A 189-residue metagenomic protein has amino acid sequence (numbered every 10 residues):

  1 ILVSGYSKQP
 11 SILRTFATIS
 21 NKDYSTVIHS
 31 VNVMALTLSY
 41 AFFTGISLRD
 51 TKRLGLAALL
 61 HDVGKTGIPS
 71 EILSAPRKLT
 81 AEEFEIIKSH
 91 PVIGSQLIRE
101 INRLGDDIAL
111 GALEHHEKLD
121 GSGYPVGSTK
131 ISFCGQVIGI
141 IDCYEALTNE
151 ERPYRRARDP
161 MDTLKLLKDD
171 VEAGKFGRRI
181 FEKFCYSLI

Functional and structural regions predicted by a protein language model:
I1-I189: Histidine- and acidic-residue-rich, metal-dependent catalytic cores
